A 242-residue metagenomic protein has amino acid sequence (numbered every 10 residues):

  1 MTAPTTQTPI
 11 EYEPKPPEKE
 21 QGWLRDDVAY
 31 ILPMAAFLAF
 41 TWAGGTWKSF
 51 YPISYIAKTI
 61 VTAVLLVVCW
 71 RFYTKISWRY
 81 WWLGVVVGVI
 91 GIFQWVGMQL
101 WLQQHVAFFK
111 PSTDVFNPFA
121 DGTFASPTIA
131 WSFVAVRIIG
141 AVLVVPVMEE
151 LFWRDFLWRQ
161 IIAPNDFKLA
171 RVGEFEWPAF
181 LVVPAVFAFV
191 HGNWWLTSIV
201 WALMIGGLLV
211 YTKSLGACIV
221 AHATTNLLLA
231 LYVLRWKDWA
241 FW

Functional and structural regions predicted by a protein language model:
T2-E11, K15-E149, R154, L227-W242: Specific transmembrane helices
S126-W242: Transmembrane helix-loop-helix hairpins at the membrane interface of multi-pass integral membrane proteins
